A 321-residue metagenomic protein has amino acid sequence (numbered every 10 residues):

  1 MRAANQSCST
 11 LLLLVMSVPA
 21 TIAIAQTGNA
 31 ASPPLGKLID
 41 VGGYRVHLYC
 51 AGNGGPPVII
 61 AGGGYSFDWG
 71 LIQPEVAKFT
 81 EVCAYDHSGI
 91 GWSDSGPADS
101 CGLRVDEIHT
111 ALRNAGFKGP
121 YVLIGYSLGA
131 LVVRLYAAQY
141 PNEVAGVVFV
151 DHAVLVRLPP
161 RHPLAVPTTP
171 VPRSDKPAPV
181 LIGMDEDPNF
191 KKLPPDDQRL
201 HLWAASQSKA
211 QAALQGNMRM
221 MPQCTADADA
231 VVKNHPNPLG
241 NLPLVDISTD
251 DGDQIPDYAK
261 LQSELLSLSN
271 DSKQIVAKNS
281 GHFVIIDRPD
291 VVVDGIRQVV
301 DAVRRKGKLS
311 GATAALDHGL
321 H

Functional and structural regions predicted by a protein language model:
S9-T21: Bacterial N-terminal signal peptides
G28-R45: N-terminal cap/lid segment of alpha/beta-hydrolase-fold proteins
V41-D94: Conserved HGGG/HGGXW glycine-rich cap/lid loop of the alpha/beta-hydrolase fold
A84-I124, Y140: Active-site loop/oxyanion-hole signature of alpha/beta-hydrolase fold enzymes
G119-R161: Conserved hydrolase catalytic core segment
V148-I182: Flexible "cap/lid" loop of the alpha/beta hydrolase fold
F190-V276: Conserved serine/cysteine hydrolase catalytic core
N270-H321: Catalytic active-site module of serine/aspartate enzymes centered on a nucleophile-bearing elbow/loop
